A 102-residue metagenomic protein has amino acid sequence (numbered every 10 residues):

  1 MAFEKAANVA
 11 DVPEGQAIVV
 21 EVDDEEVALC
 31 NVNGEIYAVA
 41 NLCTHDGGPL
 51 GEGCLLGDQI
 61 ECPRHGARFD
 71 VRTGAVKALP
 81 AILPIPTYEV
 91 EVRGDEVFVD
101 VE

Functional and structural regions predicted by a protein language model:
M1-G57, D70-V71, A75, P84-E102: N-terminal pre-ligand scaffold of iron-sulfur
C43, C62-H65: Short cysteine clusters
L79: Short glycine/proline-centered loop/turn elements that form peptide/ligand docking sites
